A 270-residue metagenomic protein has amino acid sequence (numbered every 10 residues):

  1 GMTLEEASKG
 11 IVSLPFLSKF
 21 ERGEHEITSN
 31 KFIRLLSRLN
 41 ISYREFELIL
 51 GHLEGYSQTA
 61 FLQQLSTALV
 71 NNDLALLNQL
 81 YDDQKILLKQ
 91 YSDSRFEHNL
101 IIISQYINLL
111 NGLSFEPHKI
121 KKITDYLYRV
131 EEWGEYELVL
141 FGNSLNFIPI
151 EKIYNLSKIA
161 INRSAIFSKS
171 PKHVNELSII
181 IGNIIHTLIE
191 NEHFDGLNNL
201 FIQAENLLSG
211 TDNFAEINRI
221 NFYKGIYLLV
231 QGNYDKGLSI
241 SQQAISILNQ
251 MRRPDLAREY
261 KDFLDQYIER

Functional and structural regions predicted by a protein language model:
G1-S18: Short alpha-helical DNA-recognition segment
N30-E45, R270: DNA major-groove recognition helix of helix-turn-helix/homeodomain DNA-binding modules
N40-Q58: Short C-terminal boundary/hinge segments that cap the last helix of small helical domains
G55, Y91-H98, E132-Y136, K172-N175 (+2 more regions): Residue signature of alpha-solenoid helical repeat architecture, marking inter-repeat boundaries and helix-start
Q64, S104-I107, L140-S144, I184 (+3 more regions): Structural register within alpha-helical repeat arrays
Y81-K89, K122-R129, I161-S168, F201-D212 (+1 more regions): Amphipathic alpha-helical segments of tetratricopeptide repeats
E97-N99, E135, V139, I179 (+2 more regions): Residue register of alpha-helical TPR repeats
E137-F214: Alpha-helical adaptor scaffolds
